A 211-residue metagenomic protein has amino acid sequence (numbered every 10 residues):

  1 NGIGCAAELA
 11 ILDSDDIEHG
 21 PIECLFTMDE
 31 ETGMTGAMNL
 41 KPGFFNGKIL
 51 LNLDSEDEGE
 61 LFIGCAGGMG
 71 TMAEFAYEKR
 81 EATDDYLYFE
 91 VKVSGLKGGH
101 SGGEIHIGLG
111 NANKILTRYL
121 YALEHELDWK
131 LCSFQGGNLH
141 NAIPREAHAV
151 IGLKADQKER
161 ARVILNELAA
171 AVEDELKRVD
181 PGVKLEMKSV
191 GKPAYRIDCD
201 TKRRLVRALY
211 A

Functional and structural regions predicted by a protein language model:
N1-G2, D84-G102: Residues forming anionic-ligand binding surfaces in small-molecule and nucleic-acid pockets of primarily soluble enzymes
N1-R80, D84, C132: Acidic/histidine-rich catalytic neighborhood of metal-dependent amide-processing enzymes
C24, T71, F89-V91, A149 (+1 more regions): Hydrophobic residues positioned within well-ordered beta-strands of beta-sheet architectures
T32, L96-I105, P144-V150, K192: Active-site-proximal beta-alpha loop/turn segments in soluble metabolic enzymes
M34-L40, L61-A66, G103-H106, I143-E146 (+2 more regions): Short acidic, glycine/serine/threonine-rich loops at helix termini
G64, E81-Y86, I105-Q135, A155-A211: Acidic-enriched catalytic cores of C-N bond-cleaving enzymes acting on peptides and small amides
V93, I151-A155: Short beta-strand-to-loop capping motifs
G102, L131, Q135-E146: A structural signal for small-residue-enriched, beta-sheet-centric alpha/beta enzyme cores and oligomeric scaffold folds
